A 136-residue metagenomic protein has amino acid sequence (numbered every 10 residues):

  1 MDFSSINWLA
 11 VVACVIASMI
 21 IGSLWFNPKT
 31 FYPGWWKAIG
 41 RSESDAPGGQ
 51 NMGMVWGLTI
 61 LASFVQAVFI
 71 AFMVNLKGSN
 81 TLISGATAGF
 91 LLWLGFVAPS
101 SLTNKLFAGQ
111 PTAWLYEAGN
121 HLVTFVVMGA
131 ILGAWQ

Functional and structural regions predicted by a protein language model:
M1-Q136: Juxtamembrane/disordered regions of integral membrane proteins
